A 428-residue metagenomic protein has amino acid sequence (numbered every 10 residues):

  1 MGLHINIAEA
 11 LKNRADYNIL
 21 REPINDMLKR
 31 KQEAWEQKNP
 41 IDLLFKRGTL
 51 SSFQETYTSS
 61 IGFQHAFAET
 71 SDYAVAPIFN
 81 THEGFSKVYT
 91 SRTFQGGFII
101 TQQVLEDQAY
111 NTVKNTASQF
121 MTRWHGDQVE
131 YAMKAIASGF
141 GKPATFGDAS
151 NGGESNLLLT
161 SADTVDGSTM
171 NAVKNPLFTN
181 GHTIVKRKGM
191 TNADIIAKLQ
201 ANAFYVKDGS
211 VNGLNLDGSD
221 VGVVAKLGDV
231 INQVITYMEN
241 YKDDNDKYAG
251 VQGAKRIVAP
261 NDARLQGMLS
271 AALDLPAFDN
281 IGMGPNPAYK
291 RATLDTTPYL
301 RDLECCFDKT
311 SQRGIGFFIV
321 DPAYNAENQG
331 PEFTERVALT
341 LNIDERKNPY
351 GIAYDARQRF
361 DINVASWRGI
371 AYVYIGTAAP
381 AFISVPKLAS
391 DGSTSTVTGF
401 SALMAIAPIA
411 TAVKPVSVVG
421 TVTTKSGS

Functional and structural regions predicted by a protein language model:
M1-A34: N-terminal alpha-helical "arm" segments
G2-A8, V165-D243, V251-G253, V258 (+1 more regions): Sequence/fold signature of self-assembling virion shell proteins
R21-E36, P40, S60, C306 (+1 more regions): Short, hydrophobic/proline-enriched secondary-structure or compact coil segments at domain edges
R30-T93: Assembly/oligomerization interface modules of large self-assembling protein complexes
S86-A144, I257, Y354-A356: Long, contiguous amphipathic alpha-helices that act as assembly "spine/axial" helices in icosahedral shell and virion
T90, A249-G250: Solvent-exposed alpha-helices and their adjacent loops that cap or buttress functional pockets in soluble metabolic
G139-T183: Charge-rich, acidic-biased intrinsically disordered regions
